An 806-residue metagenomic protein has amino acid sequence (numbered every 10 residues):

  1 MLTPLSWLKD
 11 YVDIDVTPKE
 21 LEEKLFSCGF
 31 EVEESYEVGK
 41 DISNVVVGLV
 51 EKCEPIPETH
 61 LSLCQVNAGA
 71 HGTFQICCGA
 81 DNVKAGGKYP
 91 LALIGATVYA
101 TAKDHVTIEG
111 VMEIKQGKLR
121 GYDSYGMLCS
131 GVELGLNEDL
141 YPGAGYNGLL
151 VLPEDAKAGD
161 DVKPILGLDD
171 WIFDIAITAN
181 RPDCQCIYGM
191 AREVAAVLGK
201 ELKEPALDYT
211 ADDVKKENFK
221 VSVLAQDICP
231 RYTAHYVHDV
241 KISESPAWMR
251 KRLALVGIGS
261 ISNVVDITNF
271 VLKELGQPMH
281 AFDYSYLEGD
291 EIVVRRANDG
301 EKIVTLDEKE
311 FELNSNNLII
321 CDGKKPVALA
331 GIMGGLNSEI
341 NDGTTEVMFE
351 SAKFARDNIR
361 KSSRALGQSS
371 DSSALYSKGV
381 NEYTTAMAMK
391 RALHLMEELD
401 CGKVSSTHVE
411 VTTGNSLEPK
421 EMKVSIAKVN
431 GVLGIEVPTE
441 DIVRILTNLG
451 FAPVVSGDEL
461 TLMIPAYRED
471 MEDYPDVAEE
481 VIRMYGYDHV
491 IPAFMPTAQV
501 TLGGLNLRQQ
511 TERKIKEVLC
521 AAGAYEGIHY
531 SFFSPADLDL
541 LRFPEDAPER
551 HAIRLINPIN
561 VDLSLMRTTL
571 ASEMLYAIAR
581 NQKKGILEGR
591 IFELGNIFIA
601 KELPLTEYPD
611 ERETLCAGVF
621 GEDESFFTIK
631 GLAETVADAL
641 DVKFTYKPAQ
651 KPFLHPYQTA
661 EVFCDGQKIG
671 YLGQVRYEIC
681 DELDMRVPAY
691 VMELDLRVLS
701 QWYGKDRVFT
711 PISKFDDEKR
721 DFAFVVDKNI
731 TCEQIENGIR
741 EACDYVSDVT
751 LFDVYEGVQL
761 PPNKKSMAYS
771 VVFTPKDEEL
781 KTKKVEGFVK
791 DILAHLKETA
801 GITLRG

Functional and structural regions predicted by a protein language model:
M1-A211, M348, G367, D371 (+3 more regions): Phosphate-backbone binding interfaces of nucleic-acid-interacting proteins
L2, E23, N448-V454, D470 (+4 more regions): A carboxyl-terminal module marker
P4-L5, E23, P55-P57, L198 (+1 more regions): Glycine/proline-enriched, intrinsically flexible loops and inter-domain linkers
G39-S43, Y209-D212, Q499-V500, G504 (+3 more regions): Beta-rich nucleic-acid/ligand-interaction surfaces
V47-C77, S262, T268-N337: Conserved mixed alpha/beta core segments that line enzyme active sites in large multi-domain catalysts
R120-C129, E133-G135, G145, K163 (+4 more regions): Mobile "lid/hinge" segments at catalytic clefts and subdomain interfaces of large enzymes
L198-V223, D400-V429: Terminal amphipathic helices with adjacent charged low-complexity linkers/tails
M422-L587, R720, V772-T774, K783-G806: Extended, well-folded interaction surfaces typified by the phenylalanyl-tRNA synthetase beta subunit core
